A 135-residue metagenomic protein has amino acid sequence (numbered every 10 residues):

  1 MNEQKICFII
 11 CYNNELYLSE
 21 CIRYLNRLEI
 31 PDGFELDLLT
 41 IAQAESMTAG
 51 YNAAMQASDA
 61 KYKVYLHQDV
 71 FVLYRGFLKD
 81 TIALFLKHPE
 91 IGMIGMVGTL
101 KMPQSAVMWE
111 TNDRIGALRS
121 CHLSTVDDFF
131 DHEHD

Functional and structural regions predicted by a protein language model:
K5-L16: A conserved hydrophobic helix/loop-capping motif in glycosyltransferases and polysaccharide synthases
N14-I30: Short, well-formed alpha-helical segments that are part of the catalytic scaffolds of diverse glycosyltransferases
I22, N52, A60, Y74-L86: Short alpha-helix within the catalytic core of nucleotide-sugar-dependent glycosyltransferases
A44, G76-I115: Conserved donor NDP-sugar-binding/catalytic core segment of glycosyltransferases
A44-S58: Glycine-rich, basic loop-to-helix element that forms the pyrophosphate-binding segment of sugar-nucleotide handling
K63: Short aromatic/hydrophobic "clamp" motif used to bind/position activated sugar donors
H67-F71: The conserved acidic donor/metal-binding loop of glycosyltransferases
D113-D135: Short, flexible, basic/aromatic active-site loop/helix in glycosyltransferases
